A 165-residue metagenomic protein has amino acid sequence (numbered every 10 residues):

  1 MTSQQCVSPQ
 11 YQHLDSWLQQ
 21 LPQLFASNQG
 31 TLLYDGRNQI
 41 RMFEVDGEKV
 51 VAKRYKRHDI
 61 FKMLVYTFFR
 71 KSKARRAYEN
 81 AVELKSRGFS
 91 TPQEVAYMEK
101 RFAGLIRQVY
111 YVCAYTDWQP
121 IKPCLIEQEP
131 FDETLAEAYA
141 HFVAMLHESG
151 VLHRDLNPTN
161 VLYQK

Functional and structural regions predicted by a protein language model:
M1-S16, P92: Broad phosphate/nucleotide-binding scaffolds in NTP-utilizing and phosphate-metabolizing enzymes
L18-P120, A144, E148-S149: Conserved ATP-binding subdomain of kinase catalytic cores across diverse folds
I121-P130: AlphaC helix of the protein kinase catalytic domain
P123, P158-T159: Short acidic alpha-helical/loop segments enriched in Asp/Glu that coordinate divalent cations
T134-F142: Conserved alphaE helix
V151-P158: Catalytic-loop of the protein kinase fold
Y163-K165: Activation-loop N-terminal segment of eukaryotic-like protein kinases
